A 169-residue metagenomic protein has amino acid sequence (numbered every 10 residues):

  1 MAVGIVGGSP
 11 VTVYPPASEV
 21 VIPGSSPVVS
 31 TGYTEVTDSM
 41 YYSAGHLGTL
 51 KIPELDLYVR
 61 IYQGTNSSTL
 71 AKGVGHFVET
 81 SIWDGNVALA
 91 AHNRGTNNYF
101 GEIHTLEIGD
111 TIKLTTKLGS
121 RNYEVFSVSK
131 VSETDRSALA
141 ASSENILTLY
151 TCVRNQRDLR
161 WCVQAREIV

Functional and structural regions predicted by a protein language model:
M1-V169: Solvent-exposed, non-transmembrane regions of membrane-associated and secreted proteins
